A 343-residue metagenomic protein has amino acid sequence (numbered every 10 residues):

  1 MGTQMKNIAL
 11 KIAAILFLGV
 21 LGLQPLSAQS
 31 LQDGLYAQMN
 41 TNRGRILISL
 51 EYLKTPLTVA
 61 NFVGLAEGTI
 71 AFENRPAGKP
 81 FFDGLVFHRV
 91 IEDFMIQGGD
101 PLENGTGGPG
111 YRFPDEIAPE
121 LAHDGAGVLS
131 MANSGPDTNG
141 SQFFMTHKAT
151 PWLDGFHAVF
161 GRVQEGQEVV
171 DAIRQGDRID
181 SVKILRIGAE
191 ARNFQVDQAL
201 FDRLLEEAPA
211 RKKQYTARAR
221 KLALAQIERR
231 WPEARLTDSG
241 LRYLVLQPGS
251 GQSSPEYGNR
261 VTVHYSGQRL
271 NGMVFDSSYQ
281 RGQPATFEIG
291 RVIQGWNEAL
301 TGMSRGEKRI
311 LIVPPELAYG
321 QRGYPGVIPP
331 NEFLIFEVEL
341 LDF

Functional and structural regions predicted by a protein language model:
M1, L21-L26: Intrinsic low-complexity/disordered segments
M1-G2, L340: Short hotspots in intrinsically disordered terminal tails
G2-A13: Bacterial N-terminal signal peptides that target proteins for export
K11-G22: Bacterial N-terminal signal peptides
L26-F343: Cross-family detector of peptidyl-prolyl cis-trans isomerase
